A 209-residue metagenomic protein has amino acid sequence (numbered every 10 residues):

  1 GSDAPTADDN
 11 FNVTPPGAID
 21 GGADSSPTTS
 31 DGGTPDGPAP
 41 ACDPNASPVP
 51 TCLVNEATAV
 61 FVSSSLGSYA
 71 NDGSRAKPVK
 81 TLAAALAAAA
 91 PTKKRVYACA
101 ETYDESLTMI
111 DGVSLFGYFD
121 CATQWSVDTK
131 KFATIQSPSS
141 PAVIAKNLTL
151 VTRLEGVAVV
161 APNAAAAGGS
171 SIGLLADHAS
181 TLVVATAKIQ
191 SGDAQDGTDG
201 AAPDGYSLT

Functional and structural regions predicted by a protein language model:
G1, G21, A39-D43, T51-L53 (+2 more regions): Sequence contexts marking disulfide-bonded cysteines in secreted/extracellular proteins
G1-P44: Bacterial Sec-dependent N-terminal signal peptides
G33-A84: Right-handed parallel beta-helix/beta-solenoid
T58, K94, E105, D111-V113 (+6 more regions): The right-handed parallel beta-helix/beta-solenoid scaffold, focusing on the short coil/turn and N-cap positions
S63, C99, I110, F116-Y118 (+5 more regions): Feature marks extracellular polysaccharide-active and adherence modules
L82-A83, P91-V127, S140: N-terminal extracellular ligand-recognition/capping segment immediately after the signal peptide
V113-A167, D193-D196, D204: Right-handed parallel beta-helix/beta-spiral solenoid domain characteristic of secreted/periplasmic
A158-T209: Right-handed parallel beta-helix
